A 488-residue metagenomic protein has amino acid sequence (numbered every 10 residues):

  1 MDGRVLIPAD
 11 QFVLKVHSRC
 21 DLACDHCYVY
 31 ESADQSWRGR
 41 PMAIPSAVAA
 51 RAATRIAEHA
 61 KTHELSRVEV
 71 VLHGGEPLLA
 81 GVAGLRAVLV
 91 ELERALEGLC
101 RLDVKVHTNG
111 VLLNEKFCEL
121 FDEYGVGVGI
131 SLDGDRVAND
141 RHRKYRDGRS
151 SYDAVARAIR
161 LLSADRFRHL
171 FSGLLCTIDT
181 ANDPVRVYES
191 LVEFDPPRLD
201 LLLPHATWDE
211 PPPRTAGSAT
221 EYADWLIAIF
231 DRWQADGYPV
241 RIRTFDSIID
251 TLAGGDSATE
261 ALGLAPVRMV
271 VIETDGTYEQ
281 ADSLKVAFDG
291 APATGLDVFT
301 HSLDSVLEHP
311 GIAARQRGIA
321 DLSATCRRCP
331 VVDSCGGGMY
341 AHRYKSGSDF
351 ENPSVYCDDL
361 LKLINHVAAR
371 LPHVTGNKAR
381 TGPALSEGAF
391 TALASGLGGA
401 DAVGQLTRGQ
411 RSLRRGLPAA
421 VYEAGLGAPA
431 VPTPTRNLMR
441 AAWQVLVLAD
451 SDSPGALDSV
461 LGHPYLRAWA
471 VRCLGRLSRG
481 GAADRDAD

Functional and structural regions predicted by a protein language model:
M1-V13, H63, V431-P434, L438 (+2 more regions): N-terminal [4Fe-4S]-dependent radical SAM core
L6-A47: Canonical Radical SAM [4Fe-4S] cluster-binding loop centered on the CxxxCxxC motif and its immediate flanking residues
K15-A23, E76, C326-R328, V332-D333: Cysteine-centered iron-sulfur cluster-binding motifs in ferredoxin-type domains/subunits of redox enzymes
A49, A53-V71, A80-P204: Radical SAM/AdoMet-radical enzyme domain recognition
R51-H73, N352-A384: Short Fe-S-cluster ligation motifs
H142-D153, R160, A164-P266, V271 (+2 more regions): Radical SAM enzyme [4Fe-4S]-AdoMet core and its adjacent flexible, acidic and glycine-rich loops/tails across
F245-D358, K362: Accessory C-terminal segments flanking Radical SAM cores
L371-V421: Charged, amphipathic alpha-helical linkers/stalks
